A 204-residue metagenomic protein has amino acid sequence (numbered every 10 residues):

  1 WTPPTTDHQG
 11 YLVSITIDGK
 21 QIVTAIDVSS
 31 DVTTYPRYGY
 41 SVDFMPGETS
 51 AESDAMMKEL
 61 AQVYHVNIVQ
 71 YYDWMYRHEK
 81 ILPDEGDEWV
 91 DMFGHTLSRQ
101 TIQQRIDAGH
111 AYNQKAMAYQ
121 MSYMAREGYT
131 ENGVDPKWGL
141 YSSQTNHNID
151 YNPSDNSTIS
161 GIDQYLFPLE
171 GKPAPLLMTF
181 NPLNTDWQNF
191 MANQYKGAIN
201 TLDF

Functional and structural regions predicted by a protein language model:
W1-T33: Beta-strand-enriched, solvent-exposed domains that form extended recognition/catalytic surfaces
W1-T6, L97-Q103, F180: Signal that preferentially marks extracellular ectodomain short beta-strand elements of beta-sandwich modules
Q21-R77: An acidic-aromatic substrate-binding cleft motif
T33-P36, D43-S50, A118, S122-L202: Active-site-adjacent "subsite" loops/lids of carbohydrate-active enzymes
Y35-Y40, D84-M92, F180: Short, basic, glycine/proline-bearing loop/turn elements
M56, L60, T101, R105 (+1 more regions): Alpha-helical packing segments of well-folded alpha/beta enzyme cores
M57, W74-T130, V134-W138: Aromatic-lined substrate-binding rim segments of carbohydrate-active enzymes
H65-N67, H110-A116, D203-F204: Short, well-ordered coil/turn segments that N-cap beta-strands
